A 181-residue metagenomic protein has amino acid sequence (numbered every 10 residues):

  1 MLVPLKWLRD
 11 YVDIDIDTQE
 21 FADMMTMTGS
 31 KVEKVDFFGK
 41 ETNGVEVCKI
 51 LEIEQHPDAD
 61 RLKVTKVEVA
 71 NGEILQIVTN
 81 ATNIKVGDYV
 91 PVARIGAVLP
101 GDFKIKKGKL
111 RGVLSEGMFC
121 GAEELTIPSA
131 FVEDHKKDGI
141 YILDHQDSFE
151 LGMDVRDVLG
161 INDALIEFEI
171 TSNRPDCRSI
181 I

Functional and structural regions predicted by a protein language model:
M1-I181: Phosphate-backbone binding interfaces of nucleic-acid-interacting proteins
